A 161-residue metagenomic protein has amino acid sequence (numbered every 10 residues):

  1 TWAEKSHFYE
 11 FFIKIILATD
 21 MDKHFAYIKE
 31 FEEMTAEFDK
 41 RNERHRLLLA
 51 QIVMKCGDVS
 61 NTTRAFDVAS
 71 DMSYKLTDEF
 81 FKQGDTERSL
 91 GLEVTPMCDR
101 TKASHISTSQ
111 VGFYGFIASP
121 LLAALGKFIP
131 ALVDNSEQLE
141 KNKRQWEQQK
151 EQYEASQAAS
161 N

Functional and structural regions predicted by a protein language model:
T1-N161: Divalent metal-dependent phosphate-bond-processing catalytic cores, especially two-metal-ion Mg2+/Mn2+ enzymes that act
